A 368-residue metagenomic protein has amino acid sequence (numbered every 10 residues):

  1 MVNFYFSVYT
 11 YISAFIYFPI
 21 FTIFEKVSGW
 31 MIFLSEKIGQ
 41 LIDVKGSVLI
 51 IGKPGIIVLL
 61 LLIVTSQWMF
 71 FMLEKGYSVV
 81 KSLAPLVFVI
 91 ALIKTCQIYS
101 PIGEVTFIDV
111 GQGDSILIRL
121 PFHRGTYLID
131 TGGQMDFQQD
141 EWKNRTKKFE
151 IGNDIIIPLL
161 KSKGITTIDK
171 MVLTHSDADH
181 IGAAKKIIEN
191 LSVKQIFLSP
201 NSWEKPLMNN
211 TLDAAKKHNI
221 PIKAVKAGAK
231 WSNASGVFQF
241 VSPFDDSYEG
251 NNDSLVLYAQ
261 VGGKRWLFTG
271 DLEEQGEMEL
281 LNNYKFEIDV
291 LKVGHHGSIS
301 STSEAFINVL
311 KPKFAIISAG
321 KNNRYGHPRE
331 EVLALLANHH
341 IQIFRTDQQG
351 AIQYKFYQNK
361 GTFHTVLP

Functional and structural regions predicted by a protein language model:
M1, M31, D109, I118 (+11 more regions): Divalent metal-coordination and catalytic microenvironments
M1-T106, F314, L335, Q353-K355 (+1 more regions): Transmembrane helix-bundle segments that form internal channels/tunnels in multi-pass membrane proteins, characterized
S100-P158, S247, N251-E273: Conserved beta-strand hairpin/beta-sheet module of binuclear metal-dependent hydrolase folds, prominently
L128, D136-F137, E141-V193: Membrane-embedded segments
I129, L173-T174, A178-E189, S242-P328: Active-site-proximal loop/helix segments of hydrolase catalytic cores
A178-K217, P312: Active-site HxH/HxHxD metal-binding segment of metal-dependent hydrolases
K205-Q239, N251, K321-P368: Binuclear metal-ion centers of metallo-dependent hydrolases, dominated by the metallo-beta-lactamase
